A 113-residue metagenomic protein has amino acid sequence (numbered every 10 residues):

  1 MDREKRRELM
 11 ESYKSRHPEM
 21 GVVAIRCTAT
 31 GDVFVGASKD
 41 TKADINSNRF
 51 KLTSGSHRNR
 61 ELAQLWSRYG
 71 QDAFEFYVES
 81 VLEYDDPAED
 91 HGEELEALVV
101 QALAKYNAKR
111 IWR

Functional and structural regions predicted by a protein language model:
D2-V35, K39-R113: Structure-specific nucleic-acid interaction/processing domains
